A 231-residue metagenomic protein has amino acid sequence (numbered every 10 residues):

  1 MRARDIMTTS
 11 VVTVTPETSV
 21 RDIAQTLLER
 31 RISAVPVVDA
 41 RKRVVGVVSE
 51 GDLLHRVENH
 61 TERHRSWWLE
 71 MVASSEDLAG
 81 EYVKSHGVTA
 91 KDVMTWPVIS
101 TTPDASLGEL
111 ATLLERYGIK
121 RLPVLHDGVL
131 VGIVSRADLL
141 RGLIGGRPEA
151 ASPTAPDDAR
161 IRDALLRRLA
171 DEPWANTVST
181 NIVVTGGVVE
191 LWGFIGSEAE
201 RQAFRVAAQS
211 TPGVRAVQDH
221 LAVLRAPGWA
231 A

Functional and structural regions predicted by a protein language model:
M1-R30, A40-R43, V47-A231: N-terminal targeting leaders
S33: N-terminal, positively charged regions that mediate nucleic acid binding
